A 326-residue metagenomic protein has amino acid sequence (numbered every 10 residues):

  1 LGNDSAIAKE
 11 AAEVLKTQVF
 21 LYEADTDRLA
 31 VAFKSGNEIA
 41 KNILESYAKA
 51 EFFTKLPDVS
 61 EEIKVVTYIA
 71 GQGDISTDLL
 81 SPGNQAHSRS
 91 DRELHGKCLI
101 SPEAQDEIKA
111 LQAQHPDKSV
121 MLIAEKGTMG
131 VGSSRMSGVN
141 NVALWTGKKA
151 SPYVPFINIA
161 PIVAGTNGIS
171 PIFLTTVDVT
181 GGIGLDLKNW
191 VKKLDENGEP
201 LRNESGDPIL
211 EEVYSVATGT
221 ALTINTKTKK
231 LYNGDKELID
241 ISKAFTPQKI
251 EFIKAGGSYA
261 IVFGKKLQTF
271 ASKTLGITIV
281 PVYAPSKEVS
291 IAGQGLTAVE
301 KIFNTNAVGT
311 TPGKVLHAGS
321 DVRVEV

Functional and structural regions predicted by a protein language model:
L1-S5, F33-K34: Alpha-solenoid helical repeat architecture
D4-A12: Generic helix N-cap/helix-start motif at coil->alpha-helix transitions
A11-V326: Fe-S-dependent hydro-lyases/dehydratases of central metabolism
